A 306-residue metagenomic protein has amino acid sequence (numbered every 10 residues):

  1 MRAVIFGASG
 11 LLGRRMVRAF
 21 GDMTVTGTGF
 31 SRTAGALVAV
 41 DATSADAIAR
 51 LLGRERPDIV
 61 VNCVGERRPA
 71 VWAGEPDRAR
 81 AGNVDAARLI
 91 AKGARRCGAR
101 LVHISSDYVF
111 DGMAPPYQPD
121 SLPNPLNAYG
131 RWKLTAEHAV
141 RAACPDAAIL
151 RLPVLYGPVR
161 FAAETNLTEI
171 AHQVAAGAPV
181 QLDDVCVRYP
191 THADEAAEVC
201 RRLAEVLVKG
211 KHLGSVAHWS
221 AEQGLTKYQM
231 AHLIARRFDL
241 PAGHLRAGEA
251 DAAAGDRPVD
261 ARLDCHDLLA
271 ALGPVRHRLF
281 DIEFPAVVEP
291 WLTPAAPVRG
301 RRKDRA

Functional and structural regions predicted by a protein language model:
M1-D22: N-terminal Rossmann NAD(P)H-binding glycine-rich loop of SDR-like oxidoreductase domains
F30-D46: Rossmann-fold cofactor-recognition segment
A42-G82: NAD(P)H-binding glycine-rich loop region in Rossmannoid oxidoreductase-like domains and their noncatalytic homologs
G74-V102: NAD(P)-cofactor binding segment of oxidoreductase domains
N124-A148: Active-site Tyr-X1-5-Lys
R141-R188, E195, R201-R202: NAD(P)-dependent short-chain dehydrogenase/reductase
A197-A253, A295-R302: Mid/C-terminal beta-alpha module of Rossmann-like enzyme folds, strongest in SDR-family dehydrogenases/epimerases
R278-A306: Amphipathic terminal alpha-helices
